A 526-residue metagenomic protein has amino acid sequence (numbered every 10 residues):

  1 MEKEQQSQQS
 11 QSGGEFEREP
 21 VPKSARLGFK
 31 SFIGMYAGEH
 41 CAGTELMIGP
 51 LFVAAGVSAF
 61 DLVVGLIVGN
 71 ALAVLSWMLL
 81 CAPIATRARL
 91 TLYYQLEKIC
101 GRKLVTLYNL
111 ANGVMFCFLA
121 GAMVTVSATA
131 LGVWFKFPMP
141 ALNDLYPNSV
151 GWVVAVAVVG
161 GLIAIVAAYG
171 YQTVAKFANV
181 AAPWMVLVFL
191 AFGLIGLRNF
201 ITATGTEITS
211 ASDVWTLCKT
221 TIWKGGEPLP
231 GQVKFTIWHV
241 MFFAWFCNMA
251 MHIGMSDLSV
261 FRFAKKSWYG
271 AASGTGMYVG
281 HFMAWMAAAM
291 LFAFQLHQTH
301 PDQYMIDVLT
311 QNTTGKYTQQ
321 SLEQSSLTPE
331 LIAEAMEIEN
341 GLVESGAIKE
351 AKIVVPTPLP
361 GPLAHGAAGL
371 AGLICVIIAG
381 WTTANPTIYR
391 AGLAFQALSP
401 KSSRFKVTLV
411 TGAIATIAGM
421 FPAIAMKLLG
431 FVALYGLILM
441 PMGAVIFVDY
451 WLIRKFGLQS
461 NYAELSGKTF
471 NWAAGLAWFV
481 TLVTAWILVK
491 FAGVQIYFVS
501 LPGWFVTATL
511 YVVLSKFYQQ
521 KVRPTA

Functional and structural regions predicted by a protein language model:
M1-D61, T236-F242, F261-Y269, Y518-A526: Membrane-interface "cap" regions at the ends of multi-pass membrane proteins
E19, G443-A526: C-terminal membrane-solvent junction of multi-pass transporters and transport-like membrane proteins
L27-L46, G196-N199, L217-Q298, P329-A333 (+4 more regions): Hydrophobic, membrane-embedded alpha-helices of multi-pass small-molecule transporters
C41, V68-M78, N112-M123, W184-R198 (+3 more regions): Selective recognition of specific alpha-helical transmembrane segments in multi-pass small-molecule
V53-G56, P83, I99, L107 (+8 more regions): Membrane-water interface regions at transmembrane-helix termini and the short interhelical loops of multi-pass membrane
I67-C100, Y108-V124, S515-P524: Juxtamembrane transmembrane-helix boundary signature
F137-Y169, P183-G193, W238-D257, K401-G419 (+1 more regions): Transmembrane alpha-helical segments of multi-pass small-molecule transport proteins
V158-V159, I163-D213, G274-Y278, F431-G443 (+1 more regions): Membrane-interface loop-to-helix entry segments
